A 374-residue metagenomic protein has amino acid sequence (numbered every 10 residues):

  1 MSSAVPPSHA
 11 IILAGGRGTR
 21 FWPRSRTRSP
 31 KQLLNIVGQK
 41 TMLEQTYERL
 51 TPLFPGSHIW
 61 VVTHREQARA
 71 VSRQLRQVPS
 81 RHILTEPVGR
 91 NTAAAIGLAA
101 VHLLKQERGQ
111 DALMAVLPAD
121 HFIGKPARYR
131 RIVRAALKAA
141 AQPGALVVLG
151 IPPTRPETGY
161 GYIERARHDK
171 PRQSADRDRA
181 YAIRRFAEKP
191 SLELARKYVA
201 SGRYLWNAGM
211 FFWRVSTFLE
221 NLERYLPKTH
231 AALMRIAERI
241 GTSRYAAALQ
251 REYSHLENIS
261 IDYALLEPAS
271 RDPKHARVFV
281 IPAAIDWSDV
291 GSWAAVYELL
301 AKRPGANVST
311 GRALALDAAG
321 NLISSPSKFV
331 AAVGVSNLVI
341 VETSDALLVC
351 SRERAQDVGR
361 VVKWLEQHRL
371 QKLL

Functional and structural regions predicted by a protein language model:
M1-I12, R20-P30, N35-R134, I151 (+3 more regions): Conserved N-terminal catalytic core of the sugar/cofactor nucleotidyltransferase
M1-P7, V215-L374: Left-handed beta-helix
P6-S8, G56-S57, P79-S80, G109-A112 (+9 more regions): Short coil/turn connectors at secondary-structure junctions
L43, A99, D120, I163 (+3 more regions): Residue-level signal for inorganic ion chemistry
G89-A94, R155-E157, L192-L194, D286-S288: A short acidic, often aromatic-flanked loop/helix-cap motif at beta-alpha or helix-coil junctions that lines enzyme
A115, F211, D289: Residues that recognize and position ribonucleotide moieties
I123-H255, R277, S351-R352: Conserved core of the sugar-phosphate nucleotidyltransferase
